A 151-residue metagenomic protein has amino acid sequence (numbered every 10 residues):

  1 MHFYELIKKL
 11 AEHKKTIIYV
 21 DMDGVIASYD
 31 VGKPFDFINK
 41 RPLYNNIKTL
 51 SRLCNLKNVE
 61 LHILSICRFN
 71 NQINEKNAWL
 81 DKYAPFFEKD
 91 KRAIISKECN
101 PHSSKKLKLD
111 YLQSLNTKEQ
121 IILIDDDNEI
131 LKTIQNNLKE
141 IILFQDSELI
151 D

Functional and structural regions predicted by a protein language model:
M1-V20: Non-catalytic pre-domain segments flanking phosphatase-related domains
K14-I17, K57-E60, K118-I121, K139: Short coil/turn segments at beta-strand junctions that form active-site/ligand-binding loops
V25-I26: Hydrophobic "anchor" residues
Y29-K33, I73-K76, K132-N136: A short acidic (Asp/Glu
K33-I63, N70-N74: Short, acidic loop-to-helix structural element flanking the phosphoryl-transfer center in phosphate-processing enzymes
I63-S65, L123: Structural beta-sheet core signal
C67-E119: Substrate-recognition "cap/lid" segment bordering the active-site pocket of phosphatases
L112, T117-D151: Acidic, Mg2+-coordinating phosphoryl-transfer loop and its flanking beta/alpha structural elements, shared across
